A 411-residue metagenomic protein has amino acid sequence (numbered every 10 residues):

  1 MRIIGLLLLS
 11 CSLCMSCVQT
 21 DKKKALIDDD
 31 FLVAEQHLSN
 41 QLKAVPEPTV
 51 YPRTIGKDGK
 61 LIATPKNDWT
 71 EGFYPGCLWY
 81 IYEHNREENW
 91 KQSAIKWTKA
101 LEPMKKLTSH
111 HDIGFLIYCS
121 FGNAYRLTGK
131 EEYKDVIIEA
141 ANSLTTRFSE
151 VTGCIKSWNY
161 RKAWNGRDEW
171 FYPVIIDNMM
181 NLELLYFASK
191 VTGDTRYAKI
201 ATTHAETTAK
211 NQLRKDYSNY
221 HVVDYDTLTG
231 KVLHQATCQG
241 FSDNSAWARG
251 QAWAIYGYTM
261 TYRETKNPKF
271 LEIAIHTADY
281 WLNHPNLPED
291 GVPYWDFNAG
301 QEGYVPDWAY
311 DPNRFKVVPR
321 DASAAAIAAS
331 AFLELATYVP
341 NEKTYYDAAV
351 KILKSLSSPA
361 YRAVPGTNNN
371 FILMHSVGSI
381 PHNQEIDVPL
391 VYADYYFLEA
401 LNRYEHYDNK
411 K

Functional and structural regions predicted by a protein language model:
M1-A25: Bacterial Sec-dependent N-terminal signal peptides
D21-K411: Glycan-recognition and catalytic cores of secretory/periplasmic carbohydrate-active enzymes
